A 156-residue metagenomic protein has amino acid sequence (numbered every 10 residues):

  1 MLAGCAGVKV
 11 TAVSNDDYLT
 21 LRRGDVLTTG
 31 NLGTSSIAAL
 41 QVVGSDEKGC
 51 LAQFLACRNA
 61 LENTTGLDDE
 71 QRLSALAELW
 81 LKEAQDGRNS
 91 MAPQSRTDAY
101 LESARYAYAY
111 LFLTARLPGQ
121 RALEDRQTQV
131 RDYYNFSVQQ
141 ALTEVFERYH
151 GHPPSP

Functional and structural regions predicted by a protein language model:
L2-G4: C-terminal motif of bacterial Sec signal peptides marking the signal peptidase cleavage site
A6-R88, Q94-A141, Y149: N-terminal alpha-helical interaction modules that lie
E147-P156: Long, low-hydrophobicity ectodomains and other hydrophilic envelope-associated domains
